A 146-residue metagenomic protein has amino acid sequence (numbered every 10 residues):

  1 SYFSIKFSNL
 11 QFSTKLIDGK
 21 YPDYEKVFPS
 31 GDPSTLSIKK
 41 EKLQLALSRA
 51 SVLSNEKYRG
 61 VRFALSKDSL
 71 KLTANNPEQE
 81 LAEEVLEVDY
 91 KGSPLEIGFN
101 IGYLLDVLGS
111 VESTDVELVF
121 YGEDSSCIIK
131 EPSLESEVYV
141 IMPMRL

Functional and structural regions predicted by a protein language model:
S1-I17, D32-L146: DNA polymerase processivity clamps
V27-S30: Short hinge/gating elements
